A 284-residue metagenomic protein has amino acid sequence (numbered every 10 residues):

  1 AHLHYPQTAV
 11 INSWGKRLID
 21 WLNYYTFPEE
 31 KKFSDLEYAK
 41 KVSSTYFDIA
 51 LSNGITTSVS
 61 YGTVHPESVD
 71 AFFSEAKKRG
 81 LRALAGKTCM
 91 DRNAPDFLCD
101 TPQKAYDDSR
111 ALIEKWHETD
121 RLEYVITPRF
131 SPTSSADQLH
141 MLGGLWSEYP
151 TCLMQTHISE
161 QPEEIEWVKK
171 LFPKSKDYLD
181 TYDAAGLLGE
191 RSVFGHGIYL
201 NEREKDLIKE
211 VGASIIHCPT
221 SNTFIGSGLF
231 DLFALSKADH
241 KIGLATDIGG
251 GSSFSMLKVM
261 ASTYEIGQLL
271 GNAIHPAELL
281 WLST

Functional and structural regions predicted by a protein language model:
H2, V10, G54, A76 (+8 more regions): Divalent metal-coordination and catalytic microenvironments
A9-K41, K87-P102, Q161-R191, S214 (+2 more regions): Active-site gating loops and adjacent loop-to-helix segments of metal-dependent hydrolytic enzymes
I11-L81, A105-T119: Alpha-helical scaffold segments that flank or form the walls of functional sites
S43-A50, S214, N222-F224, Q268-T284: C-terminal helical cap
E67-G197: Metal-coordinating catalytic core of metallo-dependent amide/deamination hydrolases
A184-R191, F233-T284: His/Asp/Glu-enriched, well-ordered alpha-helical/loop segment that forms or immediately abuts the divalent-metal
F194, E202, N222-L229, L235 (+1 more regions): C-terminal active-site-proximal or functional interface alpha/beta core segments in diverse enzymes
L200-A213, C218-F224: Long hydrophobic segments that form regular secondary structure
